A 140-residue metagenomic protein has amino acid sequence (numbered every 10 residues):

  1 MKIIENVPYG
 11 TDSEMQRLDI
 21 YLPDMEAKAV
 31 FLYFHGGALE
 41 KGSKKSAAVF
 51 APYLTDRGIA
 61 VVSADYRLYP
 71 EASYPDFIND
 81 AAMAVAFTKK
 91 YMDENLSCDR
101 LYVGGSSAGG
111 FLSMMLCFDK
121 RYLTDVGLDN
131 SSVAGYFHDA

Functional and structural regions predicted by a protein language model:
M1-E26: N-terminal cap/lid segment of alpha/beta-hydrolase-fold proteins
K28-G37: Short beta-strand element of the alpha/beta-hydrolase
G37, D65-Y69: Short beta-to-alpha linker loops that shape the active-site pocket of alpha/beta-hydrolase fold enzymes
A38-S46, V61, F87: Serine-hydrolase catalytic-loop signature spanning alpha/beta hydrolases and amidase-signature enzymes
K45-S63: Short amphipathic alpha-helix adjacent to the substrate-entry channel of hydrolases
P52, D56, Y69-E71, D99: Non-catalytic, mobile gating and regulatory segments of ester bond hydrolases
A72-M92: Alpha/beta-hydrolase active-site loop
K90-A140: Primarily recognizes the serine-hydrolase "nucleophile elbow" in alpha/beta-hydrolase and SGNH/GDSL folds
